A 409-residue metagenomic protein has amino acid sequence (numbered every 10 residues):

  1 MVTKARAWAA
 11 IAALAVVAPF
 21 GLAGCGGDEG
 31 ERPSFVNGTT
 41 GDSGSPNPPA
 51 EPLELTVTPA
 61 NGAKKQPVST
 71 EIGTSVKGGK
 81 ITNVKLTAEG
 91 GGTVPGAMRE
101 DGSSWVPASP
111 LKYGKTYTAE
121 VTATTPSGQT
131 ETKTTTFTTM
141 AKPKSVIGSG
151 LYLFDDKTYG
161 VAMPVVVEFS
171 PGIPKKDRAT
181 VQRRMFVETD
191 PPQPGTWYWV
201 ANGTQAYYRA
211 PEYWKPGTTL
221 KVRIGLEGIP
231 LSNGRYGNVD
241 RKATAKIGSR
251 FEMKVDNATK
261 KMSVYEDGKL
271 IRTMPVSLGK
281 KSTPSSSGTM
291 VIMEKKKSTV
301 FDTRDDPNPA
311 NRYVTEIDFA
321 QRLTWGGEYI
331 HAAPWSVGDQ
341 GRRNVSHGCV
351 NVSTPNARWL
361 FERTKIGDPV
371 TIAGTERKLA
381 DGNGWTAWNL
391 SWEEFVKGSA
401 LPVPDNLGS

Functional and structural regions predicted by a protein language model:
V2-S249, V276, N406-L407: Acidic, low-complexity Ser/Thr/Gly/Pro-rich repeat segments typical of extracellular/periplasmic and surface-exposed
T56, G73-S75, K85, T118 (+7 more regions): Soluble periplasmic/extracytoplasmic beta-strand elements of cell-envelope proteins
G62-A63, T74, E252, G338-Q340 (+1 more regions): Short, flexible, glycine/charge-rich loop motifs used to bind or transfer phosphoryl groups or to couple energy/partner
A123-T124, L226-I229, G268, S298 (+1 more regions): Short, charged beta-turn/beta-strand-edge "cap" motif at the junction between a beta-strand and an adjacent loop
I147, L231-G338: Gly/Pro-biased beta-strand-loop elements
V161, S287, K296, T303-S409: Exported/periplasmic cell-wall-interacting domains
M163, V167, P171, E212 (+2 more regions): Solvent-exposed, polar/charged alpha-helical surfaces in well-ordered, non-transmembrane soluble domains, broadly
V200, A206, I247, K254-N257 (+1 more regions): Short, glycine/acidic-rich beta->alpha junctions
